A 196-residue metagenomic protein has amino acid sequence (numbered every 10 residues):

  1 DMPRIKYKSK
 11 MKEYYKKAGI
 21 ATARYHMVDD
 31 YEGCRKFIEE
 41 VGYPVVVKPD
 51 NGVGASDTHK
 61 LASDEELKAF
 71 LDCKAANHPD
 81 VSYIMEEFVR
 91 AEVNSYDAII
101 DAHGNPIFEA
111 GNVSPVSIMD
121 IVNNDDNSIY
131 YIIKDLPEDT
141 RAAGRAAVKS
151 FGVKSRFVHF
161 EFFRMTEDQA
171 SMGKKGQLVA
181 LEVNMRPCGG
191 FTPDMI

Functional and structural regions predicted by a protein language model:
D1-E40: Conserved N-proximal alpha/beta basic substrate-recognition cap immediately N-terminal to, or forming the N-lobe
F37-V47, I107-A110: Acidic/histidine-enriched active-site and ligand-binding environments that engage anionic O-linkages
Y43-L61: Conserved anion/nucleotide-ligand pocket segment
E66-F70: Short amphipathic alpha-helices within nucleic acid-binding modules
K74-D80, F88-Y130, E138-A180, N184-P193: Phosphate-binding core of ATP-grasp and ATP-grasp-like enzymes
I196: Flavin (primarily FAD) binding-site architecture
